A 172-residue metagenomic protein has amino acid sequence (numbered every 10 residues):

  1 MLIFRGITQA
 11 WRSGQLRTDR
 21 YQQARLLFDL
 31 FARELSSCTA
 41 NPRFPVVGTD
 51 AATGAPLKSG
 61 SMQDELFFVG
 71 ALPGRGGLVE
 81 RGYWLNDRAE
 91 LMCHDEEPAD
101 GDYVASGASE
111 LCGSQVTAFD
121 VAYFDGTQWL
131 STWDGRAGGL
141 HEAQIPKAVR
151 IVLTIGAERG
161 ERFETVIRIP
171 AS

Functional and structural regions predicted by a protein language model:
L2-D102: Extracytoplasmic beta-strand-rich oligomerization domains located immediately C-terminal to a leader/signal peptide
R75, A108-E110, H141-I145: A generic structural micro-feature
G76-R81, S106-G107, R162-E164: Short, surface-exposed coil-to-beta transition loops
V79, D87, C112-T117, F163: A generic structural signal for well-ordered coil/turn residues at beta-strand boundaries that shape enzyme active-site
D102-A105, S131-W133: Short histidine-centered beta-strand/loop micro-motifs that create catalytic or ligand/metal-coordination sites
Y103-A122: Long, charged/polar, surface-exposed segments that mediate recognition or autoinhibition
T117-S172: Short linear sequence signals and composition-biased patches located at protein termini or domain-edge surfaces
